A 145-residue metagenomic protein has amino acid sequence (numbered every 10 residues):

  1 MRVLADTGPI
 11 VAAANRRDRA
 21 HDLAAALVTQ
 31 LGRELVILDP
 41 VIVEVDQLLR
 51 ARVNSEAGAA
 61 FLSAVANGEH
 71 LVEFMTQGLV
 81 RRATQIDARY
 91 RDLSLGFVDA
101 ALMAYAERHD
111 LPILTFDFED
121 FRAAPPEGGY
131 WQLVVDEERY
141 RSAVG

Functional and structural regions predicted by a protein language model:
M1, L31-L35, E69-L71, R108-P112: Short active-site oxyanion
M1-I37, R50-S63, R139-V144: Short, well-structured N-terminal submotif of metal-dependent ribonuclease cores
D6, A106-E107: Hydrophobic residues within well-ordered alpha-helices
G8-V11, D46, A66, T84: Amphipathic alpha-helical segments within well-ordered protein domains
V41, L79, A101-L102, E119-F121: Alpha-helix capping/helix-boundary segments
E69-Y90: Acidic catalytic patch
M103, H109-G145: Acidic, PIN/NYN-like endoribonuclease modules and their adjacent C-terminal/linker elements
